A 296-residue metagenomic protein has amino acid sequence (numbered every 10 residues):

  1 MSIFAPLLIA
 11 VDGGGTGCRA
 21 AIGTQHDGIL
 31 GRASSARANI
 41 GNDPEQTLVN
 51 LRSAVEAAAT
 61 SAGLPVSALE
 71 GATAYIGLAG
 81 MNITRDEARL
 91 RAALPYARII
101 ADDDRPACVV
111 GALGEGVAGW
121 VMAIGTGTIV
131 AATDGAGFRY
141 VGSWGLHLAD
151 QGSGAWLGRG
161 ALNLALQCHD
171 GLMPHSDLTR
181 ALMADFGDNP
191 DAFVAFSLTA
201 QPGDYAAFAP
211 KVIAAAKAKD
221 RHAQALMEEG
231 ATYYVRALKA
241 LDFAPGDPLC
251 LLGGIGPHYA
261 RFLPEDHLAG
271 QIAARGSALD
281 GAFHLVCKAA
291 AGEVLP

Functional and structural regions predicted by a protein language model:
M1-I3, A97-V121, G137: Conserved phosphate-binding catalytic cores of ATP/NTP-utilizing and phosphoryl-transfer enzymes
M1-V66, G111-V117, L162-P296: ATP-binding/phosphotransfer module of carbohydrate and carboxylate kinases, centering on a glycine-rich
S34-I40, D104-A107, T126-T128, W144-G154 (+1 more regions): Short, acidic/turn-prone active-site loops that include or flank metal/cofactor- and phosphate-binding residues
N39-I40, E56-A101, L113, L198: Short beta-strand-loop/turn "lid" adjacent to the catalytic site in phosphate-handling enzymes
Y75-M81, I124-G127, G246-G256: Glycine-rich beta-strand-to-loop/alpha-helix junction loops that act as flexible
R91-L94, F138-G145, L263-G270: Glycine/charged-rich beta-loop-alpha catalytic/anionic-binding loops adjacent to active sites
I99-A101, A123, Y140-V141, A269-G276: Short hydrophobic/aromatic-enriched beta-strand-loop microsegments
V117-C168: Glycine-rich phosphate-binding loop of actin/hexokinase-like ATP-binding domains
